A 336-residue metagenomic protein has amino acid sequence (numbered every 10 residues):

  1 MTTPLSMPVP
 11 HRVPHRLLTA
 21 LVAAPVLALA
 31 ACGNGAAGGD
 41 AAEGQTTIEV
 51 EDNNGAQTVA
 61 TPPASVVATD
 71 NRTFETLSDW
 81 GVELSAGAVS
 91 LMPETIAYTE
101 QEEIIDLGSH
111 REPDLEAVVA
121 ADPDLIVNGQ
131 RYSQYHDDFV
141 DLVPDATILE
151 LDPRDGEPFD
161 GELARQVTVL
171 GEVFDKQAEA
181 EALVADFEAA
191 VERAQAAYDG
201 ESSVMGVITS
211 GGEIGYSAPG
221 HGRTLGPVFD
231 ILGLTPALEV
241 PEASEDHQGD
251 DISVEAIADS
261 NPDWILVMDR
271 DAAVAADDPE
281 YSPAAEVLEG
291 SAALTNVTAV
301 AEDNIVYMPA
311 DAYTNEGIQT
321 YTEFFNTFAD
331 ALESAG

Functional and structural regions predicted by a protein language model:
T2-R72, Q177-V207, M268-E280, A301 (+1 more regions): Bacterial Sec-exported substrate-binding components of ABC uptake systems
D52-N54, L107-D114, A243-I252: Short helix-initiation/N-cap motifs at beta->coil->alpha
A56, P144-G212, N304, D311-G336: Extracytoplasmic substrate-binding proteins
A60-P63, D70, F74, S78 (+13 more regions): Extracytoplasmic/secreted envelope proteins and their assembly/folding machinery, especially bacterial periplasmic
A64-A117, L125, R131: A short, structured surface patch at a secondary-structure boundary
L91-T95, A218-Q248, D311: Alpha-helical, coiled-coil/dimerization segments enriched in small aliphatic residues
D122-N128, I257, N261-L266: Proline-aspartate-enriched helix->loop->beta-strand connector
D263-G336: Structured C-terminal subdomain patch of bacterial secreted/periplasmic proteins
